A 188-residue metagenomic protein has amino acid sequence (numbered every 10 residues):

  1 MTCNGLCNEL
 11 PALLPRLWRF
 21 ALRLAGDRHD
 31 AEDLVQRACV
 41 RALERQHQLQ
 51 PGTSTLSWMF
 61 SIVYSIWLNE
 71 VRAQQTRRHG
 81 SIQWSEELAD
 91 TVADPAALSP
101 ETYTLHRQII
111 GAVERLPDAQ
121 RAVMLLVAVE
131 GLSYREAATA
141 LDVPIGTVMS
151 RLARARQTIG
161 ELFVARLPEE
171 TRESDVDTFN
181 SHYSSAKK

Functional and structural regions predicted by a protein language model:
M1-R19, H29-E32, L43: A short, charge-rich alpha-helical start-of-domain segment used by transcription regulators
L6-N8, Q108-L116: Short amphipathic alpha-helical boundary/capping segments
P15, H47-S61, I145: Short, aromatic/basic-enriched loop-to-helix "N-cap" motif that marks the start of an alpha-helix at regulatory
D33-V40, T53-S65: Structural recognition of an alpha-helix C-terminal capping motif at a helix-to-coil junction
E44, Q50, S61-I82, T102: Arg/Lys-rich amphipathic alpha helix in sigma70-family domain 2
N69, R78-I109, S133, E173-K187: Internal acidic/polar
V123-V127: A short pre-motif secondary-structure segment
L141-R166: DNA-recognition helix of helix-turn-helix
